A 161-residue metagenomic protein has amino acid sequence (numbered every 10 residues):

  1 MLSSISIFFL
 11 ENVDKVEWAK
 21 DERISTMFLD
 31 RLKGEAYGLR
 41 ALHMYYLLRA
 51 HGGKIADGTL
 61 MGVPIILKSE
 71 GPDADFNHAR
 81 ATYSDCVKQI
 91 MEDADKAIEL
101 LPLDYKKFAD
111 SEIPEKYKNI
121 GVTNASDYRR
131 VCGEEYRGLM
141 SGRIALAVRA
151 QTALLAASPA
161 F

Functional and structural regions predicted by a protein language model:
M1-G53, D73-K88, A94-F108: Conserved, well-structured interaction surfaces
I7-K15, G58-G62, V87-F161: Aromatic-residue-lined binding/catalytic grooves and analogous aromatic/hydrophobic interfacial grooves in multimeric
W18-A19, K68-D75, A125-V131: Short glycine/proline-rich turn/loop motifs
R23-S25, L67-P72, E112-K116: Short linear capping/connector segments at secondary-structure termini
K33-Y37, I65, A145: Extended hydrophobic secondary-structure segments that form protein cores and membrane-embedded regions
K54-K68: Short, flexible, mixed-charge acidic loops at enzyme active sites
